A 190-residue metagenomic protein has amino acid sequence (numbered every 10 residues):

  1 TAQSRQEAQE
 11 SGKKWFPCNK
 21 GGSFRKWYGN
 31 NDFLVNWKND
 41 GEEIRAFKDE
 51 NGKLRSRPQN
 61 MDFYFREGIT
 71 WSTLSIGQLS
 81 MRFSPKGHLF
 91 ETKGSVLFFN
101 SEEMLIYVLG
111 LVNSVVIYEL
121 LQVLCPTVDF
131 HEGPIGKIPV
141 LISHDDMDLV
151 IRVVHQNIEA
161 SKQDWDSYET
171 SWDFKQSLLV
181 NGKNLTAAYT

Functional and structural regions predicted by a protein language model:
T1-E159, Q163-K183: Polybasic, glycine- and aromatic-enriched phosphate-binding surface used to engage nucleic acids
A188-T190: Polyanionic (Asp/Glu-rich) segments that form extended negatively charged tracts
